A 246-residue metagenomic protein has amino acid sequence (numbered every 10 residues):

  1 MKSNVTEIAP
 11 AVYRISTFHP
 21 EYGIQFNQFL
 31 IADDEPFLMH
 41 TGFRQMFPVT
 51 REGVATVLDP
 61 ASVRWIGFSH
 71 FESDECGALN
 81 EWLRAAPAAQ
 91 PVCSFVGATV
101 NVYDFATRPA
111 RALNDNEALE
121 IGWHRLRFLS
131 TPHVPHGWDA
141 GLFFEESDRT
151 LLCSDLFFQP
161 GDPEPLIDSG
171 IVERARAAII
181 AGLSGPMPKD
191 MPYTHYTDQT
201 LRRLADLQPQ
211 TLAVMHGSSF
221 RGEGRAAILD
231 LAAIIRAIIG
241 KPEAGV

Functional and structural regions predicted by a protein language model:
K2-A55, G141-C153: Conserved beta-strand hairpin/beta-sheet module of binuclear metal-dependent hydrolase folds, prominently
E7-P10, A89-A140, P192, Y196-T200 (+1 more regions): Metallo-beta-lactamase
R14-P20, G42-R44, F68-H70, R127-H133 (+1 more regions): Short, flexible loop segments at the rims of nucleotide/cofactor-binding pockets, characterized by
M39-T41, V63-F71, P91-F95, L151-D155 (+2 more regions): Active-site neighborhood of phospho(di)ester-bond hydrolases with catalytic His/Asp-centered motifs
F43-R44, S73, F158, S219: Short, glycine/acidic-enriched loop or turn micro-motifs at the edges of active sites
M46-V92: Active-site metal-binding motif and surrounding structural segment of the metallo-beta-lactamase
H133-V214, S218-R225, D230-I235: Metallo-beta-lactamase
D230-V246: Extended hydrophobic/aromatic segments used for targeting, binding, or gating
